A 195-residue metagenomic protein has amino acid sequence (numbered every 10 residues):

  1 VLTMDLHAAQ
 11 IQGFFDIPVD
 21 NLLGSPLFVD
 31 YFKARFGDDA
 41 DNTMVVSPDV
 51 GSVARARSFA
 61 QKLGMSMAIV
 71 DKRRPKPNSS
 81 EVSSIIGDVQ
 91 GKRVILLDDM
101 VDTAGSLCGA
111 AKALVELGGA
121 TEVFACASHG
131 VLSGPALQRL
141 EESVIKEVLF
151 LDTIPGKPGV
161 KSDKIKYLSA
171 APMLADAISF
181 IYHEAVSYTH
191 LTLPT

Functional and structural regions predicted by a protein language model:
L2-F36: Active-site-facing substrate-recognition patch
H7, H129, H190: Histidine-centered active-site/metal-ligand motif
D16-V19, S162-S169: Active-site regions of enzymes building and remodeling cell-envelope glycoconjugates
L22-A40, A171-H183: Hydrophobic alpha-helical segments within soluble ligand-binding/sensing domains
A34-G51, R55-S162: PRPP/pyrophosphate-binding module of the type I phosphoribosyltransferase fold
V131, K157-P158, I165-L168, A177 (+1 more regions): C-terminal structured domain segments across diverse proteins
A185-S187: Acidic, proline/serine/threonine- and glycine-rich low-complexity intrinsically disordered segments
T189-T195: Conserved small/polar residues in nucleotide/adenosyl-binding loops
